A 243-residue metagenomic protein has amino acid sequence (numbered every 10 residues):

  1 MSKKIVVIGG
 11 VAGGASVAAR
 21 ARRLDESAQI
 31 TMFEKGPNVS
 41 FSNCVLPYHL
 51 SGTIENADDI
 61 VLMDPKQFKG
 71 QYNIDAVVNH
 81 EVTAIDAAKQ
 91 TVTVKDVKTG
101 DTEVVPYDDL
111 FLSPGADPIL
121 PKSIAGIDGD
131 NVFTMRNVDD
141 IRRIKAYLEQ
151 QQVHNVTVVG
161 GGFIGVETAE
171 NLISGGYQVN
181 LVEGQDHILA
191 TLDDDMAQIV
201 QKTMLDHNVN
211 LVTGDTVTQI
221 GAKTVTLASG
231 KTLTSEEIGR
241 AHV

Functional and structural regions predicted by a protein language model:
M1-I8, K66-N155, G214, T226-H242: FAD-binding core/adjacent interface of flavoenzyme oxidoreductases
S2-A76, A169-L192: Beta1-alpha1 glycine-rich phosphate/pyrophosphate-binding loop at the start of Rossmann-like nucleotide-binding domains
G9-A12, R136-N137, G160-G162: Glycine-rich Rossmann-fold phosphate-binding loop(s) that bind the pyrophosphate of adenine dinucleotide cofactors
G14, V39, I85, T91 (+4 more regions): Flexible, glycine-rich phosphate/dinucleotide-binding loops and adjacent beta-alpha linkers at cofactor/substrate
R22, K69, K145, I173 (+3 more regions): Class I S-adenosyl-L-methionine
V61, N155-T157, F163-T218: Rossmann-like dinucleotide-binding cores of NAD(P)H-dependent redox enzymes
